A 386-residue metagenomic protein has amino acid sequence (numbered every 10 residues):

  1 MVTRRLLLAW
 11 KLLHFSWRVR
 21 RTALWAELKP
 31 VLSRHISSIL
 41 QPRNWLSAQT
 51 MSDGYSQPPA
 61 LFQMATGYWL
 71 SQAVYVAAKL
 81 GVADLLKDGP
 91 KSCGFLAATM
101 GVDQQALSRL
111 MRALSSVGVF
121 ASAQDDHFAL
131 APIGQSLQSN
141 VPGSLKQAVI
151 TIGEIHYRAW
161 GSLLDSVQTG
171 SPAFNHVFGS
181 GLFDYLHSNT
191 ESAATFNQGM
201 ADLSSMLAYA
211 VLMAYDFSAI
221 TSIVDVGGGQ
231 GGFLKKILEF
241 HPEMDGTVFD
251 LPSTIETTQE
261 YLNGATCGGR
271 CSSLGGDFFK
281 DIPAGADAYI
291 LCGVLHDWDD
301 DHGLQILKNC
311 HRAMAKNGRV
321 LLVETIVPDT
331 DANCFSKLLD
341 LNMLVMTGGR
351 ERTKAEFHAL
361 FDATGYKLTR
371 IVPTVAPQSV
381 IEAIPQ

Functional and structural regions predicted by a protein language model:
V2-L8: Extreme N-terminal basic, low-complexity initiation segments that serve as generic localization/processing leaders
W10, S16-V19, L28-Q63: Long, low-complexity, charged/polar intrinsically disordered regions in eukaryotic proteins
R43-S52, Q57-S222: Conserved Class I S-adenosyl-L-methionine-dependent methyltransferase catalytic core
V141-A332, Q378-V380, Q386: Conserved adenosyl
V323-T364, R370: C-terminal alpha-helical "lid/dimerization" subdomain adjacent to the S-adenosyl-L-methionine
Y366-Q386: Core SAM-dependent methyltransferase catalytic element
